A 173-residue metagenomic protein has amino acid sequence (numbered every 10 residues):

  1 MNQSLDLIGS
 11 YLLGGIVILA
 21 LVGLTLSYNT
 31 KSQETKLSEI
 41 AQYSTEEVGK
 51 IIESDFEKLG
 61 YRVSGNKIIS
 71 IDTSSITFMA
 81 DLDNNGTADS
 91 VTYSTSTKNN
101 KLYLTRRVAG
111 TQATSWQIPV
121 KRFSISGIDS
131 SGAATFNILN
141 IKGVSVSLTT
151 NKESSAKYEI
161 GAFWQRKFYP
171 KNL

Functional and structural regions predicted by a protein language model:
M1-S4, K171-L173: Short, Lys/Arg-enriched, disordered terminal segments
N2-K58: Aliphatic-rich helix starts adjacent to a transmembrane/signal segment
L7, D72, N140: Exposed loop/turn and edge beta-strand positions of beta-sandwich/beta-sheet ligand-binding modules
G60-G65: Active-site phosphate-binding and catalytic loops of NTP-dependent enzymes
S70-T135, E159: Type IV pilin-like appendage domain
N84, R122-L173: Short linear sequence signals and composition-biased patches located at protein termini or domain-edge surfaces
